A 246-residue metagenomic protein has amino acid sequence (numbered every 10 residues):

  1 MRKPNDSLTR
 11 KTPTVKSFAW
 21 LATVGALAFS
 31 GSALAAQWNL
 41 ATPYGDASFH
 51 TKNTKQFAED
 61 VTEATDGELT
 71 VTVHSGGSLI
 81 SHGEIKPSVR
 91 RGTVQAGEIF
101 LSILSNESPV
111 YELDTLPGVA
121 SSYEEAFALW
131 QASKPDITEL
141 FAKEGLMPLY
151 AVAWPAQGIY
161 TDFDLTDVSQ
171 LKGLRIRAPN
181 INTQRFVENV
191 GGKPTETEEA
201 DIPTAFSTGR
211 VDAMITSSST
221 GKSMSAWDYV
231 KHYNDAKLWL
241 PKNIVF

Functional and structural regions predicted by a protein language model:
R2-A22: Bacterial N-terminal signal peptides that target proteins for export
A22-F29: Hydrophobic helical h-region of N-terminal Sec-dependent signal peptides in bacterial secretory/periplasmic proteins
F29-A35: Sec/Tat signal peptide C-region and signal peptidase I cleavage site
A36-E125, D136-I137, F141-F246: N-terminal secretory/targeting leader peptides
A128: Short beta-strand-centered segments that line the small-molecule binding cleft or hinge of alpha/beta clamshell
